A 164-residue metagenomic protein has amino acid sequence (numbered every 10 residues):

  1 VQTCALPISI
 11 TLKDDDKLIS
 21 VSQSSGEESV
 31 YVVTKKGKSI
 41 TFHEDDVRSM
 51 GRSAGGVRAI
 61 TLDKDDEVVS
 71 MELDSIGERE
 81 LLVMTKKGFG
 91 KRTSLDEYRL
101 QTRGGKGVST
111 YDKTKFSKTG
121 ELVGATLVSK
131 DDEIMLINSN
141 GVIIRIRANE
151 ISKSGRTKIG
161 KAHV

Functional and structural regions predicted by a protein language model:
V1-T3: N-terminal secretory leader/proregion of peptide precursors and effectors
A5-K161: Short, structured "edge-of-domain" segments at secondary-structure transitions
